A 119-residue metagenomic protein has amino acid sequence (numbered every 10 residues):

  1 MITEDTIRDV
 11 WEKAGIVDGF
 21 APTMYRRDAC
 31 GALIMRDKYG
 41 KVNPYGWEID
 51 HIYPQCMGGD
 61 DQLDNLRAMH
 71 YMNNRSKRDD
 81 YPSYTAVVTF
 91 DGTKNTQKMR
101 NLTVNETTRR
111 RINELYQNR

Functional and structural regions predicted by a protein language model:
M1-W47, H70: Short cysteine-rich loop/turn motifs with clustered Cys
A32-M69, K77-P82, T89: Histidine-centered nuclease catalytic patch
G59-D64, S76-R119: Polybasic, low-complexity binding patches
N73: Acidic beta-to-alpha connecting loop that harbors the catalytic carboxylate
